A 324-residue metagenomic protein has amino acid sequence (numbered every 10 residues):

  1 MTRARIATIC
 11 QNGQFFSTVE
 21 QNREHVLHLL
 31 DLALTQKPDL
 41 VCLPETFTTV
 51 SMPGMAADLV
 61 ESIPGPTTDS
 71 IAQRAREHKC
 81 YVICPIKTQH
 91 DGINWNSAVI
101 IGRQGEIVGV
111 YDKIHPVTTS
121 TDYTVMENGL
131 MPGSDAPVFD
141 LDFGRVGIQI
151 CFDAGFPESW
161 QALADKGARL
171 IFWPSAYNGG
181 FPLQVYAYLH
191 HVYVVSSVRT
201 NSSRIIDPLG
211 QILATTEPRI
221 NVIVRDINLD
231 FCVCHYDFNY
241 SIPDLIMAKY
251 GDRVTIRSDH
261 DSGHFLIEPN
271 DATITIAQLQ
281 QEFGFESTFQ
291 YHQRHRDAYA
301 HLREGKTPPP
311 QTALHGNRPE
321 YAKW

Functional and structural regions predicted by a protein language model:
R3-F15, S97, V110, R145-D153 (+1 more regions): Active-site-proximal beta-strand elements of phosphoester/diester hydrolases
I6-C10, A33-T35, L40-L43, N94 (+3 more regions): Ligand-binding pocket scaffold of soluble enzyme catalytic domains
N12-Q21, T121-E127: Acidic/histidine-rich helix-loop elements that form or flank divalent-metal/phosphate-binding sites at the catalytic
F16-Q104, L189: Cys-nucleophile CN-hydrolase/nitrilase-fold catalytic domain and related Cys-dependent amidase chemistry that acts on
I63-V82, A154-S258: CN hydrolase (nitrilase-like) catalytic-core segments centered on the catalytic cysteine and neighboring Lys/Glu
C84-I86, S97-I100, P137-F139, S203-I206 (+1 more regions): Short beta-strand scaffold segments in enzyme catalytic cores
H90-K166, F181, V185, L189: Active-site catalytic loop in hydrolytic enzyme cores
T200-W324: C-terminal beta-strand edge segments of enzyme domains
